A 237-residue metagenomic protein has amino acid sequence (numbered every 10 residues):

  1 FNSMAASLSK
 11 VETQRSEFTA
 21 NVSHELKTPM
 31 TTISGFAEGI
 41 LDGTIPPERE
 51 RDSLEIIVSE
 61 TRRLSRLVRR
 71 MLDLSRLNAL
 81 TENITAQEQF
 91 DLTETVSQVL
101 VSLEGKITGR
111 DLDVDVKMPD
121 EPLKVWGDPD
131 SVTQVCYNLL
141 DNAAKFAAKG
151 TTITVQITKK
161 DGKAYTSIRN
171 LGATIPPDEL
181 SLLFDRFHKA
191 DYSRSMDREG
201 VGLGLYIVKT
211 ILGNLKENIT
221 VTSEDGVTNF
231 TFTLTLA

Functional and structural regions predicted by a protein language model:
F1-Q14: Amphipathic coiled-coil signaling helices used for dimeric signal transmission
S59-S65: Short alpha-helical segment of the dimerization/phosphotransfer core of two-component systems
A79-T85, K124-G127: Conserved micro-motifs of the catalytic ATP-binding
A86-E104, D115: A conserved beta-strand-to-alpha-helix junction within the catalytic ATP-binding
E88-Q89, T108, D113-L123: Conserved catalytic submotifs in the C-terminal HATPase_c
I175-K189: Short conserved segment of the HATPase_c
K216-E217: Conserved glycine-rich
